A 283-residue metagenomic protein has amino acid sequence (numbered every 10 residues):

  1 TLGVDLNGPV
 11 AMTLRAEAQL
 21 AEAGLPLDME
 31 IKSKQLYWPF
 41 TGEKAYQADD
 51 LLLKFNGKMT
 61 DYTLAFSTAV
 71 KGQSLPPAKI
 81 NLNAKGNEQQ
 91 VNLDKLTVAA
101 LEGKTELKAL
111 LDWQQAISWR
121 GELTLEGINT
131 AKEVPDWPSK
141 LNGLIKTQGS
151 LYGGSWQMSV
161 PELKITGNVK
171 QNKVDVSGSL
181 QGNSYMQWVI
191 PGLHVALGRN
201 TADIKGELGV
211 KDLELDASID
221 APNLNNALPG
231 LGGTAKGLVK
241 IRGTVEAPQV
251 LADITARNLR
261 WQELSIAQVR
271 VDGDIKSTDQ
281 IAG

Functional and structural regions predicted by a protein language model:
T1-G283: Interface amphipathic segments
